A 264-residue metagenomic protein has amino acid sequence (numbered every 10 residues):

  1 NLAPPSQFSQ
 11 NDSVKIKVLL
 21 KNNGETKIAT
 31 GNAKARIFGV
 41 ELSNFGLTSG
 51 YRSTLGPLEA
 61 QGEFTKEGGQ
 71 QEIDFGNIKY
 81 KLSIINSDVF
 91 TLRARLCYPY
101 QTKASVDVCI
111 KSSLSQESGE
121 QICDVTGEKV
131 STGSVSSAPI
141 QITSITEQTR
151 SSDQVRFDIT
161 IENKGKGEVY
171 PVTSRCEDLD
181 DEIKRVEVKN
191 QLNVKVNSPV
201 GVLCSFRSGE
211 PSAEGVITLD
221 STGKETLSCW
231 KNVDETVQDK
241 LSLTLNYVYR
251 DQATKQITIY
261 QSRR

Functional and structural regions predicted by a protein language model:
N1-R264: Non-catalytic macromolecular-recognition regions in eukaryotic signaling proteins
